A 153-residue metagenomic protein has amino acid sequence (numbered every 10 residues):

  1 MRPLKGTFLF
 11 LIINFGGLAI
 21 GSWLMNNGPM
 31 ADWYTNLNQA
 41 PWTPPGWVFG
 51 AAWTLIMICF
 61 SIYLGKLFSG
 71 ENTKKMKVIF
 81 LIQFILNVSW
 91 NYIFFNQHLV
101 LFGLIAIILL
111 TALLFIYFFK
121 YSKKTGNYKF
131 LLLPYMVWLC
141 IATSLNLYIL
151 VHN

Functional and structural regions predicted by a protein language model:
R2-L24: N-terminal signal-anchor transmembrane alpha helix
N27-P41, V151-N153: Membrane-interface helix termini and inter-helical loops of multi-pass transporters
T35-Q39, V100-L109, F130-L131: Non-cytosolic membrane-interface motifs at loop->transmembrane helix junctions
L37-A51: Short aromatic-rich membrane-water interface segments that cap or initiate transmembrane helices in multi-pass membrane
W53-L64, Q83-L86, L110: Core segments of transmembrane alpha-helices that mediate helix-helix packing or line hydrophobic substrate/ligand
Y92-F102, Y148-N153: Membrane-interface helix caps and helix-loop-helix hairpins in membrane proteins
F94-V100, I116-F130: Membrane-helix boundary connector in multi-pass membrane proteins
K124-N153: Terminal transmembrane helical module of multi-pass membrane proteins
